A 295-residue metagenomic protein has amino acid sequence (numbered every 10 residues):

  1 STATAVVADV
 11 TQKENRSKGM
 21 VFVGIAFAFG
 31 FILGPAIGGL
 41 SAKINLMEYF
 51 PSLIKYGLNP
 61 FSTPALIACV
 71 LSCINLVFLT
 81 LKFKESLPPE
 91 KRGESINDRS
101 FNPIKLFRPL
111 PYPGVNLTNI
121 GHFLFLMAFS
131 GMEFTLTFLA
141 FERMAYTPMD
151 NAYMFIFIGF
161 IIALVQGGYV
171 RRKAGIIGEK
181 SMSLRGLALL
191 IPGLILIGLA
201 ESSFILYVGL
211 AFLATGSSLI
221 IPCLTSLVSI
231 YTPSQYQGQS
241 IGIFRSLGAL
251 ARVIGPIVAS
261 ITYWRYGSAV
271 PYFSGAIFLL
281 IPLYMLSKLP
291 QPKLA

Functional and structural regions predicted by a protein language model:
S1-F27: Cytoplasmic helix-loop-helix junction between adjacent transmembrane helices in 12-TM secondary transporters
K18-K43, L247-G255: Glycine-rich segments within core transmembrane alpha-helices of 12-TM secondary carriers
K43-C69, I261-L279: A membrane-interface helix-boundary motif in multi-pass transporters
C69-K91, P282-L289: C-terminal membrane-cytosol helix-exit motif in multi-pass small-molecule transporters
K84-G121, E142-R143: Juxtamembrane intracellular "pre-TM" segments in multi-pass secondary transporters
F134-M154: Short amphipathic helix-loop junctions that connect adjacent transmembrane helices in Major Facilitator Superfamily/SLC
V165, G178-L224: C-terminal transmembrane helical hairpin of 12-TM major facilitator-type secondary transporters
V165-E179, Y263: Helix-to-loop junctions at the C-terminal end of transmembrane segments in multipass secondary transporters
